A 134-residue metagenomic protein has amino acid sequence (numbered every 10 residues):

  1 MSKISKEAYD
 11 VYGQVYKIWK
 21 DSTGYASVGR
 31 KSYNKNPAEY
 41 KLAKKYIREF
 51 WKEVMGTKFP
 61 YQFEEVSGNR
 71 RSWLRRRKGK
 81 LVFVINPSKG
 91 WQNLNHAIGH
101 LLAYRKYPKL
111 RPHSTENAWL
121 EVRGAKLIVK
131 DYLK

Functional and structural regions predicted by a protein language model:
M1-Q92, L101-K134: Active-site-proximal or metal-binding-adjacent scaffold patches in catalytic folds
A97: Walker B catalytic acidic pair
